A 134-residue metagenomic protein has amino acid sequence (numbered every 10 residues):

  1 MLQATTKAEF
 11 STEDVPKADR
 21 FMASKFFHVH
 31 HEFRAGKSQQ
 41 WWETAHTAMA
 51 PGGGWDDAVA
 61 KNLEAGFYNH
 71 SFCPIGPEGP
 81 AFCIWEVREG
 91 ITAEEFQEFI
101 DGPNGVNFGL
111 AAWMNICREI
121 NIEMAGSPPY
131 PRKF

Functional and structural regions predicted by a protein language model:
M1-P80, E86-E98, C117-F134: Short S/T/G/P-rich N-terminal loop/turn motif that feeds into the first structured element of a domain
D101-A111: A common structural junction motif
